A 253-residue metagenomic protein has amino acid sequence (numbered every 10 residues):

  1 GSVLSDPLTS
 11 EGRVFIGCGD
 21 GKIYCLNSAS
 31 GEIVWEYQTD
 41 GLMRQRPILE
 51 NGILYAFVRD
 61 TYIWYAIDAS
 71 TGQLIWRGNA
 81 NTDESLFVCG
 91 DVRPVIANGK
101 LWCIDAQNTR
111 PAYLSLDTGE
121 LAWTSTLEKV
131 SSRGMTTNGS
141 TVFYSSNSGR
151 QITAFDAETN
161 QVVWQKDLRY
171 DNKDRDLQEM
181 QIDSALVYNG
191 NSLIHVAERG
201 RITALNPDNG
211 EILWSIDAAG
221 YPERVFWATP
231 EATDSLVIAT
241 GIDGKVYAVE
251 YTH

Functional and structural regions predicted by a protein language model:
G1-S10, W35-E50, R59, L74-A97 (+5 more regions): Extracytoplasmic beta-rich repeat domains
V14, I23-G31, I202: Hydrophobic packing within well-folded, soluble alpha/beta domains
C18-G19, V58-R59, D105-A106, S146-N147 (+2 more regions): Structural signature of WD-repeat beta-propellers
N27-G31, D68-G72, S115-G119, D156-N160 (+2 more regions): Short loop/turn segments that connect beta-strands within beta-propeller blades
I63, D83, Q107-R110, D117-A122 (+4 more regions): Sequence-structural signature of mature extracellular/luminal beta-sheet repeat domains, prominently beta-propellers
R224-H253: Blade-level signature of beta-propeller repeat domains, shared across WD40, Kelch, NHL, RCC1 and BNR/Asp-box propellers
